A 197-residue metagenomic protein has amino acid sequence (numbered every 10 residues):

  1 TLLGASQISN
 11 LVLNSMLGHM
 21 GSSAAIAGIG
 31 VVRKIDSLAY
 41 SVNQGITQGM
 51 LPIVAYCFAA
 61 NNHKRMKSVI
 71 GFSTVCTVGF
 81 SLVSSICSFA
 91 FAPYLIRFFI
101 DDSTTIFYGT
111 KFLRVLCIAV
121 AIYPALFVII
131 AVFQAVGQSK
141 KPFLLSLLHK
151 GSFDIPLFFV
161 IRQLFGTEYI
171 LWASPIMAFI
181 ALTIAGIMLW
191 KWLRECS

Functional and structural regions predicted by a protein language model:
T1-A5, S9, A39-N43, V83 (+4 more regions): Residue-level hotspots within pore-lining transmembrane alpha-helices of multi-pass secondary transporters
G4-K34, L38, Y56-C57, Y94-S103 (+1 more regions): Helix-terminus/linker motif at the lipid-water interface of multi-pass membrane proteins
N10, N14, A92-P93, D154 (+2 more regions): Alpha-helical transmembrane segments of polytopic integral membrane proteins, especially the permease/helical cores
N14, G28-A92, Y123-L145: Small-residue-rich hydrophobic transmembrane alpha-helices
A24-A25, S139-K141, G166-T167: Membrane-helix interface segments
G30-V31, K111, S146-L147, F159: Short alpha-helical segments used as structural interaction elements across diverse proteins
T47, L116-A135, K141-F153, L157 (+1 more regions): Short runs within selected transmembrane alpha-helices of multi-pass transporters and secretion channels
V54-A119, V160-S197: Short alpha-helical transmembrane segments in multi-pass integral membrane proteins
